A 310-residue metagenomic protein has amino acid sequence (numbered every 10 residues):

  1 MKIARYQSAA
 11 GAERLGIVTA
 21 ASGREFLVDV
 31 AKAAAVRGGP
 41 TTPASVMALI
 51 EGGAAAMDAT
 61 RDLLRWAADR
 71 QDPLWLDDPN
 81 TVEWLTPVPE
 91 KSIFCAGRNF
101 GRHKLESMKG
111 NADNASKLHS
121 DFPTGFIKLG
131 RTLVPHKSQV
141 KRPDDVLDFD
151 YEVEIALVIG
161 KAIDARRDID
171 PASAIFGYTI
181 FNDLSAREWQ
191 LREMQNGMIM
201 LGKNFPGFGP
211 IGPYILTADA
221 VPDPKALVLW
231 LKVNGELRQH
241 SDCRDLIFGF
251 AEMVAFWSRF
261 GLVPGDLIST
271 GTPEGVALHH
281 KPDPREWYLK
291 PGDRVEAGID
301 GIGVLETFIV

Functional and structural regions predicted by a protein language model:
M1-H119, R294: N-terminal non-catalytic cap/leader segment that marks the start of a structured domain
A4-R5, E83-L85, D113-S116, V140-F149 (+4 more regions): A generic local secondary-structure boundary/capping motif
Q7, K128-G130, K137, D144 (+5 more regions): Short, structured patches in soluble enzyme cores that scaffold and shape functional sites
A12-E13, M57-R61, D77, E83 (+2 more regions): Catalytic-pocket segment enriched in acidic/His residues
T86, S92, L147-F149, F260 (+1 more regions): Residue "hotspots" at secondary-structure boundaries inside conserved domains
L105-M108, H136-Q139, D144, R166-P171 (+2 more regions): A short secondary-structure junction signal
S116-K137: A gly/proline- and charged-residue-enriched helix-loop-helix capping module
